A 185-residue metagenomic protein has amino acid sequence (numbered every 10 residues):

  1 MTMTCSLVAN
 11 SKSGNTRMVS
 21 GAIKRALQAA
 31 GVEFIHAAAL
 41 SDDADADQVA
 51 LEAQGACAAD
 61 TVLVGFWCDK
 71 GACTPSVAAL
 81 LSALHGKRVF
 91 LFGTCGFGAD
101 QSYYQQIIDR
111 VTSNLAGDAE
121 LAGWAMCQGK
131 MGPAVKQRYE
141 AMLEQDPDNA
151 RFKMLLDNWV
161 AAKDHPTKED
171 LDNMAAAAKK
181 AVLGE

Functional and structural regions predicted by a protein language model:
T2-M3, K87: Nucleotide donor/acceptor-binding cores
M3-L27: N-terminal beta1-alpha1 ligand-phosphate binding loop
L7, F34-H36, L121-W124: Conserved beta-strand scaffold positions in the cores of enzyme catalytic domains, especially in NTP/NDP-utilizing
S11, L40, C95: Short beta-to-alpha linker loops that shape the active-site pocket of alpha/beta-hydrolase fold enzymes
A30, A58-V64, D69-E185: FMN-binding flavodoxin-like domain, especially the glycine-rich phosphate-binding loop
A30-E52, V62-F66: A short beta-strand-loop structural module common to alpha/beta enzyme folds
V49-A56, A79: Short, well-structured alpha-helical segments in soluble
